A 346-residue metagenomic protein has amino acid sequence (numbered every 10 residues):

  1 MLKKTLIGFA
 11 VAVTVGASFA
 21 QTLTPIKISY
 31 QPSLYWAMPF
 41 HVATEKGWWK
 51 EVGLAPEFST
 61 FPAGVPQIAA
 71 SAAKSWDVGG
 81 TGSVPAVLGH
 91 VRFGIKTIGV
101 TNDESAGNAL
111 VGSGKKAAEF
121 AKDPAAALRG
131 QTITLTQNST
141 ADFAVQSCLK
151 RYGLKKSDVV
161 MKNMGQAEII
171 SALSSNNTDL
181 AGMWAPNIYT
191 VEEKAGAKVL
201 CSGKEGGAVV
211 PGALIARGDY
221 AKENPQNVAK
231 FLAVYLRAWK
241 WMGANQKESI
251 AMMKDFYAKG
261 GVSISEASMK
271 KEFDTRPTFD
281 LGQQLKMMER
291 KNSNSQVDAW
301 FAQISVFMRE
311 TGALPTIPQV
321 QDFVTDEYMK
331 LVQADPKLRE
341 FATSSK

Functional and structural regions predicted by a protein language model:
M1-I7: Bacterial N-terminal signal peptides that target proteins for export
V15-A20: Sec/Tat signal peptide C-region and signal peptidase I cleavage site
Q21-N163, D179-A185, L200-S202, A208: Short, glycine-/small- and polar/acidic-enriched structural segments that line small-molecule recognition paths
P62-V65, G80, L135, S139-T140 (+5 more regions): Soluble non-cytosolic domains of exported or imported proteins
E168-E266: Pocket-lining segment of extracytoplasmic ligand-binding domains
E223-P315: Secondary-structure end/capping motifs
D298-K346: Conserved C-terminal helix/tail region of periplasmic/extracytoplasmic solute-binding proteins
